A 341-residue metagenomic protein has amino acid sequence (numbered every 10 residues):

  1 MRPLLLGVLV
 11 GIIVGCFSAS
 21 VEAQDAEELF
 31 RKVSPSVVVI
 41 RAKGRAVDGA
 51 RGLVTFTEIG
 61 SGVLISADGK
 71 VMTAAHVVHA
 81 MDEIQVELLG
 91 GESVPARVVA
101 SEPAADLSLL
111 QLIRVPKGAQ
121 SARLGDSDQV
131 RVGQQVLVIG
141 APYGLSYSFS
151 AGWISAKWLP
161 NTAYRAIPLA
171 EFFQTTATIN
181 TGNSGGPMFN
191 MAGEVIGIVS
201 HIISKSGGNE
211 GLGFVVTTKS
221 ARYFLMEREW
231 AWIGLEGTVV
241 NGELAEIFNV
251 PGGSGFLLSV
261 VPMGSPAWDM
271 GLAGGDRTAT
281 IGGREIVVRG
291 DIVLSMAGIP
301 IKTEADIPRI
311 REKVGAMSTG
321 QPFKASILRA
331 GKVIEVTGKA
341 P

Functional and structural regions predicted by a protein language model:
M1-L5: Positively charged n-region of N-terminal signal peptides that target proteins for export
G7-C16: Bacterial N-terminal signal peptides
E22-I247, G253-S254, M263, E304 (+1 more regions): Serine-dependent protease modules
G125, R131, A273-D276, V288 (+1 more regions): Residue-level recognition of short, solvent-exposed, well-ordered loop/turn junctions that link secondary-structure
S155, K339-P341: Short beta-strand edge segments in extracellular beta-sheet folds
T178, E227-S295, I299-D306, V333-K339: PDZ/PDZ-like groove recognition
